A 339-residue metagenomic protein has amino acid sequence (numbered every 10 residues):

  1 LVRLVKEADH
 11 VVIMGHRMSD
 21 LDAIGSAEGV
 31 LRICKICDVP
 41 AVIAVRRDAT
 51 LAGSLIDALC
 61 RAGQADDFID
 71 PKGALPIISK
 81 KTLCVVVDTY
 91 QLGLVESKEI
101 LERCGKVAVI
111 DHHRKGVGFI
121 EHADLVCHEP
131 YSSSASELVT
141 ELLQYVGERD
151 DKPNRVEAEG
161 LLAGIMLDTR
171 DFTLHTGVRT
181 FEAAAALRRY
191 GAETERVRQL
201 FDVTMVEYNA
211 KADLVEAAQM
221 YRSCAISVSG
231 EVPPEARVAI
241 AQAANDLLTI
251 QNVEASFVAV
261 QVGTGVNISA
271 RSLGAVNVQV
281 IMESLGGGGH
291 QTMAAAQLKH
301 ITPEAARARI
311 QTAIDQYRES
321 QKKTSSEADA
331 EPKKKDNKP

Functional and structural regions predicted by a protein language model:
L1, E99-A108, Y131-V139: An acidic intrinsically disordered interaction segment
L1-S19, A23-L83, L162, M166-P339: Hydrophobic helix-and-loop "lid/oligomerization" segment in the mid-to-C-terminal part of catalytic domains
L1-V2, D88-Q91, Y145-E148: Short, motif-level signal for alpha-helix interfacial/capping segments enriched in acidic residues and aromatics/proline
V2, K72-L75, V95-E99, V126-P130 (+2 more regions): A generic local secondary-structure boundary/capping motif
G29, H112-A184: Short alpha-helices
I69-H122: Active-site cofactor/cluster-binding pocket
V85, K106-I110, L125-H128, A225 (+1 more regions): Hydrophobic/aromatic beta-strand patches that form the interior of the parallel beta-sheet core in alpha/beta enzyme
